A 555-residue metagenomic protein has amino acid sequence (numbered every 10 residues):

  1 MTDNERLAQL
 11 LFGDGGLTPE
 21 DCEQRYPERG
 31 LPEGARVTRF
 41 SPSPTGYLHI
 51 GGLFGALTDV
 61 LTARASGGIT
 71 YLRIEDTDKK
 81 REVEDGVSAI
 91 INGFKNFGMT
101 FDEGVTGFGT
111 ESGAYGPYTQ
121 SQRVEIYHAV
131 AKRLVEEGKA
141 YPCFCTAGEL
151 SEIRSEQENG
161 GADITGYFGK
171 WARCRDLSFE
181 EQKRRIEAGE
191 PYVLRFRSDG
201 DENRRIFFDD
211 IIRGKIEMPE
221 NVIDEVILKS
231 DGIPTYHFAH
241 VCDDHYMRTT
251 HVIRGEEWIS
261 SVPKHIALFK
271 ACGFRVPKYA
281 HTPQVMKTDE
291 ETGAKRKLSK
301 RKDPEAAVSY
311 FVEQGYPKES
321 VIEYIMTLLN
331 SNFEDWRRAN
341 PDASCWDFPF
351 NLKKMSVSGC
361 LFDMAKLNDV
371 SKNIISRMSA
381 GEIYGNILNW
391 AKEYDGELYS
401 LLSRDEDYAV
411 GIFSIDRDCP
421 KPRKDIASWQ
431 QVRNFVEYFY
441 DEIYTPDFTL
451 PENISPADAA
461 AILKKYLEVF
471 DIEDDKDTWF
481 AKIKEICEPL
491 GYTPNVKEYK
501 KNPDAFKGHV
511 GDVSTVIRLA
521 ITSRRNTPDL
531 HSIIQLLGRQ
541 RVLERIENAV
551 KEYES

Functional and structural regions predicted by a protein language model:
T2-A162, S260-F274, S320: N-terminal Rossmann-like or analogous alpha/beta NTP/dinucleotide-binding catalytic cores that position adenine
P19, F94-F101, V135-P142, R154-Q157 (+11 more regions): A generic secondary-structure signal for well-formed alpha-helical elements
A35-R39, Y71, D303-A306, S344-L352 (+2 more regions): Short amphipathic alpha-helical segments and their helix-coil junctions
T38-T45, Y71-D76, Y246-V252, E305-V308 (+3 more regions): Glycine- and acidic
D59, I90, L134, G138 (+8 more regions): Residue-level signal for inorganic ion chemistry
R133, Y141-H281, M286-L298, A307 (+3 more regions): Active-site cores that bind ATP or allylic diphosphates and position pyrophosphate for catalysis
C272-N453, T522-S555: Catalytic adenosine-cofactor/nucleotide-binding cores of aminoacyl-tRNA synthetases and other
K482-L537, R541: Helix-rich, typically C-terminal accessory recognition domains appended to large enzymatic cores
